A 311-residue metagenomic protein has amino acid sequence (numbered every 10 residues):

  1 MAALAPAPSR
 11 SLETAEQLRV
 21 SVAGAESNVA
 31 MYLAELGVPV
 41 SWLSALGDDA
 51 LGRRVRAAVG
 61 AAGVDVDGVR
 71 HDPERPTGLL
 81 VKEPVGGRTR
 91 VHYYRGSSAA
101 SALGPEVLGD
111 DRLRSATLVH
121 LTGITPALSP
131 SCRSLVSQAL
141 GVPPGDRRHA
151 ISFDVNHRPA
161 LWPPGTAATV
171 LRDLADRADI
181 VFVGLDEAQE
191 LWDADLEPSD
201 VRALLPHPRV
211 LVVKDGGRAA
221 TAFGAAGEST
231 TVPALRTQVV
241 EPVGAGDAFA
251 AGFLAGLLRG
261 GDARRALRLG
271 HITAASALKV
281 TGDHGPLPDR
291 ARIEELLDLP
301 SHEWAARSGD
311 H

Functional and structural regions predicted by a protein language model:
M1-S11: Positively charged, low-complexity intrinsically disordered leader regions
S21, N28-P39, G256-R259: Alpha-helix C-terminal capping segments
M31, L79-E83, A219-A222: Short beta-strand scaffold segments in enzyme catalytic cores
L33, G184, G246: Short, conserved phosphate/pyrophosphate- and ester-handling motifs at nucleotide-, phospho-/glycolipid
P39-I124, I151, E294-H311: Conserved N-terminal subdomain of the carbohydrate kinase-like
D111-R112, D173-L174, L204: Structural alpha-helical scaffold elements that stabilize or flank donor/cofactor-binding regions in carbohydrate
L118, I124-V201, R218-A220: Conserved beta-alpha-beta core of the PfkB/ribokinase-like small-molecule kinase fold
G141, D193-H311: Conserved phosphate-binding/catalytic region of the ribokinase-like
